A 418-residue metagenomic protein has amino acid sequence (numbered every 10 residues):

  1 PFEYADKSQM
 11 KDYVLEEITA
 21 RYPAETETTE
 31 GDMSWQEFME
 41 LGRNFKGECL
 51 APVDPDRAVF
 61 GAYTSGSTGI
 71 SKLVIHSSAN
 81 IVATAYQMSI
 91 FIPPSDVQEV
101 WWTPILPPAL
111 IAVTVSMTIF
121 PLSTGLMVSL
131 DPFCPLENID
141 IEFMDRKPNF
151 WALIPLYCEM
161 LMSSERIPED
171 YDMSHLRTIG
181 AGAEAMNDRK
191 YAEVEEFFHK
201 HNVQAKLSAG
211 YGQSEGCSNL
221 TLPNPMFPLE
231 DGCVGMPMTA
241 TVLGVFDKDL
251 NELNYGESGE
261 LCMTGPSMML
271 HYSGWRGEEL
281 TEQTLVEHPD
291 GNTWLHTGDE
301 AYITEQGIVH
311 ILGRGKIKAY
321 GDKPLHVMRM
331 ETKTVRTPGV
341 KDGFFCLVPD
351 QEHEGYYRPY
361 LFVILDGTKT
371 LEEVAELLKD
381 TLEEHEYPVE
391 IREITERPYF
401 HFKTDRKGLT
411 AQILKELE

Functional and structural regions predicted by a protein language model:
P1-P55, T395, I413-E418: ANL superfamily adenylate-forming
E27, M33, P148-A152, M162-E230 (+1 more regions): Gly/Ser/Thr-rich phosphate-binding loop
L50, V59-Y86: Conserved AMP-binding A3 loop
V82-W101, P108-F150, S164-R166: Conserved AMP-binding/adenylation subdomain of ANL enzymes
M236-A240, N251-V286, K323-L325: Conserved ATP/PPi-binding loop(s) of AMP-dependent carboxylate-activating enzymes
G244-T264, Y302-Q306, K369-L371: Conserved beta-loop-beta connector loops within the AMP-binding
G265, E287, N292-T293, G298-E386: AMP-binding/adenylate-forming catalytic core of the ANL superfamily
L382-T404: AMP-binding/adenylate-forming catalytic domain of the ANL superfamily
